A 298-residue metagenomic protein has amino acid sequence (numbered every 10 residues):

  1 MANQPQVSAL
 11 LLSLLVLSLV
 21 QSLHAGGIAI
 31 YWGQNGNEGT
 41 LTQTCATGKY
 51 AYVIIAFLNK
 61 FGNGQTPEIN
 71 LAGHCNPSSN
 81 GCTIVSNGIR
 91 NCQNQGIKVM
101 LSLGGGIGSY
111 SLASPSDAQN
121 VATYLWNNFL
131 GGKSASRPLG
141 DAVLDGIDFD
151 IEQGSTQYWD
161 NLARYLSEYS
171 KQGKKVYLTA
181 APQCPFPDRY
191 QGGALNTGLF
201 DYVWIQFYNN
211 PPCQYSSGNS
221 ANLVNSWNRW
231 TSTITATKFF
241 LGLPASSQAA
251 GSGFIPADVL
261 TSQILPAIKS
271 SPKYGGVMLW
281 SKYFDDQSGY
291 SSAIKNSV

Functional and structural regions predicted by a protein language model:
A2-V7, Q21-Q263, I268-P272, F284-S297: Chitinase-like catalytic core of GlcNAc-active glycosidases
L11-S18: Bacterial N-terminal signal peptides
Y274-S281: Long amphipathic alpha-helical assembly cores
